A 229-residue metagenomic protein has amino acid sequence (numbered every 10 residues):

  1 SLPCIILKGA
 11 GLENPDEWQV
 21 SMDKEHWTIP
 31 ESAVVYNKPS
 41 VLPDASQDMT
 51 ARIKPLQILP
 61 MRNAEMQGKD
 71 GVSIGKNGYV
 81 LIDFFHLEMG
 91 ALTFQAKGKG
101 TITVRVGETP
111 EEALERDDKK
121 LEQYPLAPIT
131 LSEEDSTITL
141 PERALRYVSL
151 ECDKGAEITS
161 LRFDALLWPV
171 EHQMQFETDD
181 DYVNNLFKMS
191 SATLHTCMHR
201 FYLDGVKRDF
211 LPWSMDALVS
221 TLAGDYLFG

Functional and structural regions predicted by a protein language model:
S1-D204, D216: Extracellular/oxidizing-compartment recognition motifs
R208, P212-W213: Glycine/proline-enriched, intrinsically flexible loops and inter-domain linkers
V219-G229: Well-ordered alpha-helical scaffold segments within catalytic/enzyme domains
